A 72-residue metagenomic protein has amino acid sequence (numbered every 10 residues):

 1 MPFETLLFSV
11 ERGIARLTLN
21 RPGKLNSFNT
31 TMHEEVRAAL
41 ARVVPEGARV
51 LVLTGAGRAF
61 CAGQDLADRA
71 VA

Functional and structural regions predicted by a protein language model:
M1-A56, A70-V71: Conserved CoA-thioester-binding segment of acyl-CoA-metabolizing enzymes
R58-A62: Short, active-site-adjacent cap segments at secondary-structure transitions
